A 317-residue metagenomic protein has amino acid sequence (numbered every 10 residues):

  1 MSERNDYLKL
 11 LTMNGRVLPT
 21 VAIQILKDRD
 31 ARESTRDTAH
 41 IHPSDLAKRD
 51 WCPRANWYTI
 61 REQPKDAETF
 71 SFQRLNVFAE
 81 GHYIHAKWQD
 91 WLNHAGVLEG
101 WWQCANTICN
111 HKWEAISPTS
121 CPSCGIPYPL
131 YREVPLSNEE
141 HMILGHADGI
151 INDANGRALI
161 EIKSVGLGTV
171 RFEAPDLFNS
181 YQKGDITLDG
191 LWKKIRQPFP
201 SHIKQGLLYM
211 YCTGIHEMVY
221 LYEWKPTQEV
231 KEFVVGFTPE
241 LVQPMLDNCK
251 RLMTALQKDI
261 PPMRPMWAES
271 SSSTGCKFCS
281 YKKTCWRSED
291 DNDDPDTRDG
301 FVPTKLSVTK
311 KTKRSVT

Functional and structural regions predicted by a protein language model:
M1-L159, V165-I186, P200, T317: Metal-dependent nuclease catalytic cores that hydrolyze phosphodiester bonds in DNA/RNA, characterized by
N5-K9, P118, F172-N179, K183-D189 (+2 more regions): Metal-dependent nuclease catalytic regions and adjoining charged, substrate-binding loops involved in nucleic-acid end
